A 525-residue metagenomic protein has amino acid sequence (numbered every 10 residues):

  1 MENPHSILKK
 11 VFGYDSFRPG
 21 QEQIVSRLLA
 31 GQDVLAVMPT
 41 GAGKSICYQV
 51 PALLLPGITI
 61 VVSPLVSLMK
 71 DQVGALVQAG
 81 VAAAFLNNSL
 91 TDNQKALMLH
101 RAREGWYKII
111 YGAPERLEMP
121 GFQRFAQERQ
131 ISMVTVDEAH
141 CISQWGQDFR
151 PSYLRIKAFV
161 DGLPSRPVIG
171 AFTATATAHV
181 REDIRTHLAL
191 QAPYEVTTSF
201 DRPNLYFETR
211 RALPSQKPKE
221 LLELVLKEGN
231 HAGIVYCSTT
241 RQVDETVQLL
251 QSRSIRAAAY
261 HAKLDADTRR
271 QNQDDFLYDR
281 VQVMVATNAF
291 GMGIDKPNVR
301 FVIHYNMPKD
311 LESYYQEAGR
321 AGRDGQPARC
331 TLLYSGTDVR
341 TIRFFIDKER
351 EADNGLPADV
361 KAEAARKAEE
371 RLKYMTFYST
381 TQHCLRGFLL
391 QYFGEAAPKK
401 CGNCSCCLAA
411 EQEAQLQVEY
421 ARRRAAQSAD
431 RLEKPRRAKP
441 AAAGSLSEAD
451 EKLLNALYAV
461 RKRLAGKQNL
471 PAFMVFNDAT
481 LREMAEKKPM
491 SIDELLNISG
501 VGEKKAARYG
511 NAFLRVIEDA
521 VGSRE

Functional and structural regions predicted by a protein language model:
M1-P4, R340-T341, I346-K361, K367-K373 (+1 more regions): Accessory DNA-binding and partner-docking regions appended to nucleic-acid-acting proteins, especially the terminal
E2-V11, D15-P19, Q23-S45, A52-L55 (+2 more regions): Helicase motor core with emphasis on the C-terminal RecA-like subdomain
Q21-I24, M375, L481: Short alpha-helical "packing" element that flanks the helix-turn-helix/winged-helix DNA-binding module
R27, H304, Y378, E483-M484: Short alpha-helical segment immediately N-terminal to, or the first helix within, an HTH/HTH-like DNA-binding domain
R270, Y334, M375, C404-C407: Generic structural hydrophobic/aromatic packing signal, biased to beta-strands
